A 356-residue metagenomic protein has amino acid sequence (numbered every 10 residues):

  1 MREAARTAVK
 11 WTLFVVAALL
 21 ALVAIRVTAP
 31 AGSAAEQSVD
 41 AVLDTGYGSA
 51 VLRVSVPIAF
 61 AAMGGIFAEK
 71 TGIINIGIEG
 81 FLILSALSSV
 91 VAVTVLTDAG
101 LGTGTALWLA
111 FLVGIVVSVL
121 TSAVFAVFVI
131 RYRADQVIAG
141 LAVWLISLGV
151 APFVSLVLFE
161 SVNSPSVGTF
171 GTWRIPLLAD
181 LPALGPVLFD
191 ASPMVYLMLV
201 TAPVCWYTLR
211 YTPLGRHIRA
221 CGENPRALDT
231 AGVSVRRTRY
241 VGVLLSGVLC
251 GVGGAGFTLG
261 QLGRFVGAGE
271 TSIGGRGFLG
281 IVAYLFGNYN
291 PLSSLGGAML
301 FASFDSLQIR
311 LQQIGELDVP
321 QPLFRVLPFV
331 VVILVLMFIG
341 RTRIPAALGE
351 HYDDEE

Functional and structural regions predicted by a protein language model:
M1-A24, C205, T230-R237, L311-E356: Cytosolic-side transmembrane-helix boundaries in multi-pass membrane proteins
M1-F60, I74, S88, G100-T105: Membrane-interfacial amphipathic/re-entrant helices at transmembrane-helix boundaries
R2-R6, E69-I74, T121-L178, S272-G275 (+1 more regions): Short loop segments and helix-boundary regions at transmembrane helix junctions of multi-pass inner-membrane proteins
K10-R26, A61-A62, A86-S89, G149-P152 (+5 more regions): Hydrophobic core segments of alpha-helical transmembrane domains in multi-pass membrane transport and ion-translocation
T45-G104, F111, I115, T121-V137 (+1 more regions): Single transmembrane alpha-helix segments in multi-pass membrane proteins
L148-L209, G315-P320: Transmembrane helix-bundle core of multi-pass membrane transporters and related energy-transducing complexes
D190-V266: Helix-loop-helix "hairpin" substructures at the membrane interface of multi-pass membrane proteins
R264-F329: Transmembrane alpha-helical segments in multi-pass inner-membrane proteins
